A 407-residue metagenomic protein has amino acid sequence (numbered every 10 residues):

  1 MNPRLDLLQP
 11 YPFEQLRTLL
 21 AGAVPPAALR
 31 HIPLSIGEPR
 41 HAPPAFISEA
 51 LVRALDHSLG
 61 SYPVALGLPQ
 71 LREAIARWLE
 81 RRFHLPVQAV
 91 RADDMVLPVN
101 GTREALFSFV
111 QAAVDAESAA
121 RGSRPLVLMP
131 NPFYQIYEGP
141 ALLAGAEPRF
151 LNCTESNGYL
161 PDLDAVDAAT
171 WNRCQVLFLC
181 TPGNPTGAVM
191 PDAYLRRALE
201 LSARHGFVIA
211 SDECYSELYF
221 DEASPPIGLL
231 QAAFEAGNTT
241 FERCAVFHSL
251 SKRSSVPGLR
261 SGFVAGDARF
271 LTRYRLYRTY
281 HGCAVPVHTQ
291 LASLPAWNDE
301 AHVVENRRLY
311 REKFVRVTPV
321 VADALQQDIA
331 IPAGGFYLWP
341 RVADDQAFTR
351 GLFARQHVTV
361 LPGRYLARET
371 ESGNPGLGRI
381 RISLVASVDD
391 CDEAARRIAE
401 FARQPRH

Functional and structural regions predicted by a protein language model:
N2-E104, S108, A144, A296-W297 (+1 more regions): N-terminal small-domain helix-loop-helix segment of the aminotransferase-like
L16, L34, L51, I75 (+14 more regions): Generic structural signal for small/hydrophobic residues in well-ordered secondary structure, especially within
L59-E200, E217-L218, E222-N238: Conserved core of the PLP fold type I
R77-R81, L85, T239-T240, A354-T359 (+1 more regions): PLP-dependent enzyme catalytic core of the Aspartate aminotransferase-like
W78, Q231-R311, T318-V320, F401-A402: Conserved core segment of the aminotransferase class I/II
P125, R204-V208, F241-E242: A short helix->loop->beta-strand "cap" motif at the edges of active sites that frequently abuts
A144, R204-H205, Q356, P405: Helix C-cap/helix->beta junction micro-motif
Q290, L294, L309-T318, D328-V342 (+1 more regions): Conserved glycine-rich beta-strand-loop-beta hairpin in the small C-terminal domain of fold type I
